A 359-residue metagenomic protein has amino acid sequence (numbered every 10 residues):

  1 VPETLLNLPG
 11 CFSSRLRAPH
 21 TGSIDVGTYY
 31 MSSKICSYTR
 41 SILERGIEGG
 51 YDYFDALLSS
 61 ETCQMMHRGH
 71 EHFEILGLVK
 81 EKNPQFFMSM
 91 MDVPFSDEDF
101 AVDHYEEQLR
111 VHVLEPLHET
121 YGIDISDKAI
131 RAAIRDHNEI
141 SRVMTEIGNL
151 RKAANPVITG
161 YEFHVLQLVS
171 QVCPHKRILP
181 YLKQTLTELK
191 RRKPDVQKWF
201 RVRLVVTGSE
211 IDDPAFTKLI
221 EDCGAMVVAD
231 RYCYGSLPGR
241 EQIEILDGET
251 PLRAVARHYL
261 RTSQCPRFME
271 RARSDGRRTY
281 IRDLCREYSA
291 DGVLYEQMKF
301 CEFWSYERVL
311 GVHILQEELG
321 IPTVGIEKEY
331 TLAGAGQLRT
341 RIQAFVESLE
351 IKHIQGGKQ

Functional and structural regions predicted by a protein language model:
L5-R17, G208-R273, R277-R282: Redox- and metal-dependent alpha/beta enzyme cores, enriched for Fe-S-associated oxidoreductases and cofactor-handling
G22-M31, D99-A101, S236-E244, G334-Q337: Short, charged, surface-exposed secondary-structure boundary motifs
Y30-E48, M269-D283: Glycine-rich, highly charged phosphate/nucleotide-binding loops
S41-P116: Acidic/His-rich segments in extracytoplasmic proteins that coordinate ligands and/or metal ions
Y53-H72, P266-D275, T279-L284, E296-H313: Cofactor-cradling patches in redox/metallo enzymes
E106, R110-E241, E270, S274: A charged, amphipathic alpha-helical module
R277-C285, A290-G292, E296-E302, E307-Q359: TerminUS-proximal long segments
